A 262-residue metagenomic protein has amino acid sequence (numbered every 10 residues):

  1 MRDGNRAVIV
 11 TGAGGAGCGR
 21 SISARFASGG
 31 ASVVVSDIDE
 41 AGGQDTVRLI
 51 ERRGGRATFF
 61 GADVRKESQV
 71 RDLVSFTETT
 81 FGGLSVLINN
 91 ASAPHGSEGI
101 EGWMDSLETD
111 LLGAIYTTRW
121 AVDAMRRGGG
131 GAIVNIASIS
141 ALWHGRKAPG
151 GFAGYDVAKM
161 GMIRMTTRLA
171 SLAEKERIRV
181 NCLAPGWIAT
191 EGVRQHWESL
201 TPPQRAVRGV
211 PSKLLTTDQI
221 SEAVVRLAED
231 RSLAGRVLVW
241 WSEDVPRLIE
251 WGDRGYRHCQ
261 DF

Functional and structural regions predicted by a protein language model:
R2-V33: Canonical Rossmann dinucleotide-binding motif of NAD(H)/NADP(H)-dependent dehydrogenases/reductases, specifically
N5-R6, G55-R56, G82-L84, M125-I139 (+2 more regions): Active-site loop of short-chain dehydrogenase/reductase
N90-H95: Conserved NAD(P)H cofactor-binding loop of Rossmann-fold oxidoreductase domains
S97-E108: Short alpha-helical oligomerization interface
T118-R119, T167: A short, exposed helix-loop element centered on a Lys and neighboring polar residues
V134-K175, W187-I188: Catalytic loop of short-chain dehydrogenase/reductase
C182, P202-W251: C-terminal helical subdomain
